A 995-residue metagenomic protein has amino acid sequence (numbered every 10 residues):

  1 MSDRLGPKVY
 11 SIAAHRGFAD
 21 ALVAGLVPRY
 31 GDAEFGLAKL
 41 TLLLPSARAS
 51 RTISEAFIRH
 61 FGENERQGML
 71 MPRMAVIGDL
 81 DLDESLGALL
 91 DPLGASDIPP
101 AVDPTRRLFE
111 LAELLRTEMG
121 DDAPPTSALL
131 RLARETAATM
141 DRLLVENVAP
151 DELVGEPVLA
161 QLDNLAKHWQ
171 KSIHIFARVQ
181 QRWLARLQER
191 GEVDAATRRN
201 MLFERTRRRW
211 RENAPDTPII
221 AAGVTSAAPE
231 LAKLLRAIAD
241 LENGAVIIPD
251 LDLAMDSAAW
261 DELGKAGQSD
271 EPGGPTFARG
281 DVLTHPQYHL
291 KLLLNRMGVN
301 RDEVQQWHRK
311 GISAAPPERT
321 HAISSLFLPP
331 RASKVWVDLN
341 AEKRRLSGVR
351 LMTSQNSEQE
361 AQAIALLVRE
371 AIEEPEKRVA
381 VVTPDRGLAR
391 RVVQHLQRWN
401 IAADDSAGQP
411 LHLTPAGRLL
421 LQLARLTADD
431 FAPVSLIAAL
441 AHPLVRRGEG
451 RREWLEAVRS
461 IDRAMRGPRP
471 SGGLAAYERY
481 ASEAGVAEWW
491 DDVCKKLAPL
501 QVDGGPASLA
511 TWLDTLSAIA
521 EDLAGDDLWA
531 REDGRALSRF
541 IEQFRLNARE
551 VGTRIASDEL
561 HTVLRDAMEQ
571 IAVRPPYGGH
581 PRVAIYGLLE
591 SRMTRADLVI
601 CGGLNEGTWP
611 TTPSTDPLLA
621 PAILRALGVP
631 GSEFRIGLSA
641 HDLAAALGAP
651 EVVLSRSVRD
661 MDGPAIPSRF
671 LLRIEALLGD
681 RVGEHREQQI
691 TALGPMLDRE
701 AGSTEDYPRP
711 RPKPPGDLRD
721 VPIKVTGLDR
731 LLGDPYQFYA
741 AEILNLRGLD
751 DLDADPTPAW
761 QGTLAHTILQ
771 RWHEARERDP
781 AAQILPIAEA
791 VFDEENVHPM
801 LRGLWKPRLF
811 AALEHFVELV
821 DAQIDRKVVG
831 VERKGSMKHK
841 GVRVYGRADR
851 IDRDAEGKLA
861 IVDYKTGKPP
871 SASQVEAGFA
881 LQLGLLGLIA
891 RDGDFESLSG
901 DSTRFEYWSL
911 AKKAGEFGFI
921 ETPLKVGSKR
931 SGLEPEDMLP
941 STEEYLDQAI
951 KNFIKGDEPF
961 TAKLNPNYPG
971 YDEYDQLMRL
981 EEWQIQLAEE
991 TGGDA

Functional and structural regions predicted by a protein language model:
M1-D779, E789-E795, P799-R802, P969-Y974 (+1 more regions): Polyanion-engaging groove/track-forming segments
D514, L528, D662, S703-A995: RecB-family 4Fe-4S metal-dependent nuclease core
